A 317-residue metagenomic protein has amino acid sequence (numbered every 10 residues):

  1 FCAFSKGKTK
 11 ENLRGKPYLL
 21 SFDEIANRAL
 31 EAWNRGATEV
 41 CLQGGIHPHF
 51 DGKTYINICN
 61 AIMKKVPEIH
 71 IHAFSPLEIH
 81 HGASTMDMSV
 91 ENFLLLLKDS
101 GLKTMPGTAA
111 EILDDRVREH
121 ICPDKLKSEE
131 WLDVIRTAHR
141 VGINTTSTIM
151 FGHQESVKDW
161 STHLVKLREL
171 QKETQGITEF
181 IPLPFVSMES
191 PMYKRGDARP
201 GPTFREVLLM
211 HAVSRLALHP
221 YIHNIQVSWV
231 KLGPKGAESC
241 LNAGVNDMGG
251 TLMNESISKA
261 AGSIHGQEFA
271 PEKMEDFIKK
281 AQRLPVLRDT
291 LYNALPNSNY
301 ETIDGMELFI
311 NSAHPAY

Functional and structural regions predicted by a protein language model:
F1-E24, H47: Canonical Radical SAM [4Fe-4S] cluster-binding loop centered on the CxxxCxxC motif and its immediate flanking residues
C2, L42, M105-T108, A138 (+3 more regions): Conserved, mostly hydrophobic/aromatic
A3, C59-V66, K98, H139 (+2 more regions): Surface-exposed amphipathic alpha-helices with a cationic face
G15, N34-I135, H139-S147, H153 (+1 more regions): Conserved SAM/AdoMet-binding glycine-rich loop
F22-N34, V134: Short, charged beta->alpha transition segments
I25, Y55, V90, W131 (+2 more regions): Aromatic/hydrophobic pocket-lining residues that form the small-molecule binding cavity in soluble enzyme cores
N27, W33, V165, Q171-Y317: Auxiliary Fe-S-binding modules of radical SAM enzymes
N60, S89-G101, S161-T174, E238: Short amphipathic alpha-helices and their capping/turn segments at secondary-structure boundaries
